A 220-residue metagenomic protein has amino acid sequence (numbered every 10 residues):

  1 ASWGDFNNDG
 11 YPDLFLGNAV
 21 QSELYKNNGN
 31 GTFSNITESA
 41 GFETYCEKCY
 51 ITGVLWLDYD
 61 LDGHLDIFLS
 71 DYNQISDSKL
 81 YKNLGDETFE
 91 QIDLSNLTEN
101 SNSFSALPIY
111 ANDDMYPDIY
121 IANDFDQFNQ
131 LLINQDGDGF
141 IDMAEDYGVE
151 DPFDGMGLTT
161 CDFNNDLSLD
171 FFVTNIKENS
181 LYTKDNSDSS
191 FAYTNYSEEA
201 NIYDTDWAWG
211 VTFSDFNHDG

Functional and structural regions predicted by a protein language model:
A1-N8, K26, I51-L61, F104-D113 (+4 more regions): Beta-propeller blade termini
S2, G10-Y25, F33, E38 (+2 more regions): A generic tandem-repeat structural signature
D9, D13, S22, G31 (+5 more regions): Acidic Asp/Glu-based divalent-cation binding sites
D13-N18, I67-D71, D118-N123, S168-N175: Hydrophobic beta-strand segments that make up the repeating blades of beta-propeller and related beta-repeat
V20, Y50, S76, N102-F104 (+4 more regions): Beta-rich catalytic cores
S22-L24, I75-L80, Q127-L131, N179-L181: Structural signal for beta-propeller blades
K26-C49, Y81-S101, L132-F153, T183-D206: Blade-edge motifs of beta-propeller repeat domains
P152-N186, S190-G220: Repeat-solenoid scaffold signature
